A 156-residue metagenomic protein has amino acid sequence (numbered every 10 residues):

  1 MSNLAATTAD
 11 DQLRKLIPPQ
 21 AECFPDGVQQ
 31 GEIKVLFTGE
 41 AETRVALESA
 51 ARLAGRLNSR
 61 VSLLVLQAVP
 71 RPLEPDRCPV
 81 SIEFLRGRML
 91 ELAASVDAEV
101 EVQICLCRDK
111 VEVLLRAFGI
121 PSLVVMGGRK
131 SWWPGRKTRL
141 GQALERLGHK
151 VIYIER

Functional and structural regions predicted by a protein language model:
M1-G27, S95-V124, K130-S131, L140-V151: Structural beta-alpha unit
S2-L16, E22-C23, R52, L63-G87: Acidic, proline/glycine-rich short linear motifs
C23-D76, R146-L147: Small/aliphatic-rich secondary-structure junction motif
K34, R60-L64, E101, L123 (+1 more regions): A structural signal for isolated positions on well-ordered beta-strands in alpha/beta enzyme cores
L36-E40, C105, M126-S131, R156: Structural motif
L53-G55, A68, C105-L106, W133 (+2 more regions): A composition-biased, non-transmembrane "mature-region" signal
A54-L57, R88-A98: Short helix-loop-beta junction
C78-L92, G135-E145: Short, aromatic/basic amphipathic alpha-helical patches
